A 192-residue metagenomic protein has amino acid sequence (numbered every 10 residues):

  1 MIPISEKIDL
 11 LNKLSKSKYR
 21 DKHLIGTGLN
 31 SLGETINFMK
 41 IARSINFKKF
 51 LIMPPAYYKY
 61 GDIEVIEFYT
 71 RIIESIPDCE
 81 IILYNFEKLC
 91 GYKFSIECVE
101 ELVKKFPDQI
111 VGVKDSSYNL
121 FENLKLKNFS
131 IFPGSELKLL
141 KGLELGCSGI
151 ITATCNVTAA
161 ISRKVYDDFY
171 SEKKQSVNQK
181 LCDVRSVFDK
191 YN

Functional and structural regions predicted by a protein language model:
M1-K93, V99, I110: Active-site beta->alpha loop and helix N-cap motifs at the rims of alpha/beta catalytic domains
I73-S75, F86-D189: Catalytic alpha/beta core domains of metabolic enzymes, predominantly
